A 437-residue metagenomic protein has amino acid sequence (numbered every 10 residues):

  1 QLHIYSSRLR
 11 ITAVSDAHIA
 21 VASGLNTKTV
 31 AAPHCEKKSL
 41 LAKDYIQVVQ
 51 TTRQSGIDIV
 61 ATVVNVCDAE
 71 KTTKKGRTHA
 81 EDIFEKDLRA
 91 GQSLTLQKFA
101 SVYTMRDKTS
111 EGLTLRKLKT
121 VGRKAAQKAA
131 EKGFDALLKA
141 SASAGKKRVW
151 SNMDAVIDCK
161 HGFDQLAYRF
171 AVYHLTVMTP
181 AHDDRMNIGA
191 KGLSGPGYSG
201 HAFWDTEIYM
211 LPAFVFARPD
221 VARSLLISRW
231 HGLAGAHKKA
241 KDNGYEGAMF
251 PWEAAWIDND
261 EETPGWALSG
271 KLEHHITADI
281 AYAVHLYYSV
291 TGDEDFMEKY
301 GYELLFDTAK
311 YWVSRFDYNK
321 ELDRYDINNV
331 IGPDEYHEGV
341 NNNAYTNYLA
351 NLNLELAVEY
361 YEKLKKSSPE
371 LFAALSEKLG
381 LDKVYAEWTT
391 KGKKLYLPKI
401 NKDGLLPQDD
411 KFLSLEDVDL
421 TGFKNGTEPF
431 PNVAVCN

Functional and structural regions predicted by a protein language model:
Q1-Y198: Acidic/polar, glycine-enriched structural segments that form the non-catalytic walls/loops of the carbohydrate-binding
Y5-R10, Q47-D58, I83, G189 (+6 more regions): Short, hydrophobic/aromatic alpha-helical segments in well-folded domains
A13-A17, T29, V102-R106, L175-H182 (+6 more regions): A generic secondary-structure signal for well-formed alpha-helical elements
V21-L25, S110-T120, L225-I227, F296-Y302 (+2 more regions): Composition- and surface-driven signal marking solvent-exposed, interaction-prone regions in large proteins
A136-S289, T421-N437: Substrate-binding groove/exosite segments of carbohydrate-active enzymes
S194-A202, A248-K299, K310-K393, L397: The feature captures the catalytic groove of carbohydrate-active enzymes
A202-H231, Y282, K299, E355 (+2 more regions): Active-site core of glycosidic bond-cleaving carbohydrate-active enzymes
L305: Conserved functional hotspot residues or short segments at active or partner-binding sites across diverse domains
